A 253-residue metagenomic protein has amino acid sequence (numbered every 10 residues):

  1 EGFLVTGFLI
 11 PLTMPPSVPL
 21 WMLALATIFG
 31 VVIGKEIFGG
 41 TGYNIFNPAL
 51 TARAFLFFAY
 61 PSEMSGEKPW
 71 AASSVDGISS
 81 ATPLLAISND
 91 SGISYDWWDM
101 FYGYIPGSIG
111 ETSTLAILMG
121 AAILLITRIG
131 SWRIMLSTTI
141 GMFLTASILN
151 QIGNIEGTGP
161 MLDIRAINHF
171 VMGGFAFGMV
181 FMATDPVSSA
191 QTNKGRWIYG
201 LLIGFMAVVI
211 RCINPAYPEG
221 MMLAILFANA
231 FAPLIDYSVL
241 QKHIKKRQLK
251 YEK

Functional and structural regions predicted by a protein language model:
G2-G7, P11, M22-A26, G30 (+13 more regions): Alpha-helical transmembrane segments in multi-pass membrane proteins
G2-L4, F8-V75: Membrane-interface helix-loop-helix junctions at boundaries between adjacent transmembrane segments
G7-P16, L118-L124, F177-M182: Generic transmembrane alpha-helix motif of multi-pass integral membrane proteins
S17-A26, M100, Y104-T114, L162-F175: Structural signature of hydrophobic alpha-helical transmembrane segments
V31-G42, M119-R128, V180-S189: C-terminal ends of transmembrane helices
G42-L118: Long hydrophobic alpha-helical segments that form multi-pass transmembrane helix bundles in integral membrane proteins
I45-A49, I167-G173, R196, P215-L226: Loop-to-transmembrane alpha-helix initiation sites
C212-K253: Cytosolic-side transmembrane-helix boundaries in multi-pass membrane proteins
